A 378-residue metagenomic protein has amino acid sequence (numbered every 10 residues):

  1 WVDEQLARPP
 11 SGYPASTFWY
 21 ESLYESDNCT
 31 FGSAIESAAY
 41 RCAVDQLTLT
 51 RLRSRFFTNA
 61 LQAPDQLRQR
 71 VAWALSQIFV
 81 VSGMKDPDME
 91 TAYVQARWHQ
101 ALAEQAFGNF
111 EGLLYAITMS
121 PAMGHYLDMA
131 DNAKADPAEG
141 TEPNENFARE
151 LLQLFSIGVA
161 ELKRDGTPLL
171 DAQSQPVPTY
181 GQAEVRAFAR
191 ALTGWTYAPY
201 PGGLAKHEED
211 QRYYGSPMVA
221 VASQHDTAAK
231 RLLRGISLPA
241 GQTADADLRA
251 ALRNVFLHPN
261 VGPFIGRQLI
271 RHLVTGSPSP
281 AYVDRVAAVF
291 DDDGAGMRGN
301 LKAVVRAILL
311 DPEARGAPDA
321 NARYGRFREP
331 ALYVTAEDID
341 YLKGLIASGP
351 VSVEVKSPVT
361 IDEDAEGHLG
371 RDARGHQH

Functional and structural regions predicted by a protein language model:
W1-Y40, T48-R55, Y93-G266, I270-H378: His/Asp/Glu-rich metal/cofactor-coordinating catalytic motifs and the adjacent surface-exposed loops that frame enzyme
T17, V71-S76: Substrate-binding cleft and catalytic face of glycoside hydrolase catalytic domains, especially the flexible beta-alpha
S37, R51, R55-Q66, W73: Structured, charged N-terminal subsegments at the starts of enzyme catalytic cores and at intra-chain domain/subunit
D65-R68, F79-M84: Short, contiguous, well-structured surface segments enriched in hydrophobic/aromatic residues
P87-A92: A Lys/Arg-rich helix-loop hairpin that forms a DNA/phosphate-binding surface
